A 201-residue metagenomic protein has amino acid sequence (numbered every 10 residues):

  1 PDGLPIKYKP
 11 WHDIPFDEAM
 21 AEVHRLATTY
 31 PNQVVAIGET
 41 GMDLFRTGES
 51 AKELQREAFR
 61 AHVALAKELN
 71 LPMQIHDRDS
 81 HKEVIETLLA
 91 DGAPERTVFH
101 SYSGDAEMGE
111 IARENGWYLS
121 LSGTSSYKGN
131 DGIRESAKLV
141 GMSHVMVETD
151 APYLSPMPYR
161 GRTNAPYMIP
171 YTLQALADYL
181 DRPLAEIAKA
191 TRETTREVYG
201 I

Functional and structural regions predicted by a protein language model:
P1-P72, Y118, T124-K128: Active-site gating/metal-coordination segments in enzymes
Q33, A61, E68-L69, L89-R96 (+2 more regions): Glycine-enriched alpha-helix->loop->beta-strand junction motifs that scaffold or abut catalytic
V35-T40, M73-I75, T97-H100, L119-L121 (+1 more regions): Hydrophobic faces of well-ordered beta-strands that scaffold small-molecule active sites in alpha/beta enzyme cores
G38, S143-A165: Short acidic/histidine-rich active-site segments
E39, A66, H100, A112 (+4 more regions): Conserved, mostly hydrophobic/aromatic
T47, V84-E86, G109, I133-A137 (+1 more regions): Histidine/acidic-residue-rich catalytic or RNA/ligand-binding cores of hydrolases and nuclease-related proteins
L65, Y167-I201: Mid-to-C-terminal alpha-helical segments outside catalytic/metal-binding sites
P72-D91: Glycine- and Gly-Pro-enriched alpha-helical subdomains that act as flexible, kink-prone "lid/hinge" or packing modules
